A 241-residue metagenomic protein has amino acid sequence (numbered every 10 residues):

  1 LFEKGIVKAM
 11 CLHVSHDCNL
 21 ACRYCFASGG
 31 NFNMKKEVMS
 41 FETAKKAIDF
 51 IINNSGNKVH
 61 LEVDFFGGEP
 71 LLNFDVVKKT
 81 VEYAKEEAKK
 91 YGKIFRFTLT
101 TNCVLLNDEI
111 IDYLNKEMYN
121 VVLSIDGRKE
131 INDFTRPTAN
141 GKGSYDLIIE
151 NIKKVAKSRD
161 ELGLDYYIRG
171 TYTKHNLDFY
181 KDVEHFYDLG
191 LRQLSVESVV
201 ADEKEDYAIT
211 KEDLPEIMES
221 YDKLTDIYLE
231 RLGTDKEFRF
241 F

Functional and structural regions predicted by a protein language model:
L1-D112, K116-E117: Conserved alpha-helical substructure of the radical SAM core
C11-H13, E62-F66, T98-N102, V122-D126 (+2 more regions): A cross-family glycoside hydrolase active-site/sugar-binding cleft signature
G30-N31, P70-L72, C103-D108, N120-K142 (+2 more regions): Conserved radical SAM core fold
S40, A44, V77, I148 (+2 more regions): Aromatic/hydrophobic pocket-lining residues that form the small-molecule binding cavity in soluble enzyme cores
K46, F50, Y83, L147 (+2 more regions): Short, conserved SAM-binding segment of the class I
N115-V121, G190-R192: Glycine-enriched alpha-helix->loop->beta-strand junction motifs that scaffold or abut catalytic
F134-D146, K153, K157-F241: Radical SAM enzyme [4Fe-4S]-AdoMet core and its adjacent flexible, acidic and glycine-rich loops/tails across
